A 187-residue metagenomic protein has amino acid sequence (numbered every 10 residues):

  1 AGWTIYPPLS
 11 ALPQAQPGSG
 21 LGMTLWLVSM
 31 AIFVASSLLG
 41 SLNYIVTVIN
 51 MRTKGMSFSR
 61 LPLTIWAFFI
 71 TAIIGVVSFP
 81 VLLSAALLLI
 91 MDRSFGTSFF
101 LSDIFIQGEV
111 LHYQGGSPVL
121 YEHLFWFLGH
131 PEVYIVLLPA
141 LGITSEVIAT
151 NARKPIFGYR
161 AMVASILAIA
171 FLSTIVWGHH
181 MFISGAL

Functional and structural regions predicted by a protein language model:
A1-L187: Membrane-embedded and interfacial regions of multi-pass energy-transducing membrane proteins
